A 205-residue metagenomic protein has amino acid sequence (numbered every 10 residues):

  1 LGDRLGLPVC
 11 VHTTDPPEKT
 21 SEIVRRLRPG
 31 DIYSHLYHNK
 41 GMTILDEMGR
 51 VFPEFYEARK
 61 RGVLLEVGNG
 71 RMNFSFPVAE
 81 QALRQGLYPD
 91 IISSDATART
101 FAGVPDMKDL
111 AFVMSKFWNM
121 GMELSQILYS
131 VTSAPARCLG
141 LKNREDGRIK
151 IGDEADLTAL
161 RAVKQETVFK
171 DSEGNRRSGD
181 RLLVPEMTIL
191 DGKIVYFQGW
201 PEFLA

Functional and structural regions predicted by a protein language model:
L1-G103: Active-site core of metal-dependent hydrolases
R25, L139, G147-K150, D180 (+1 more regions): Residue "hotspots" at secondary-structure boundaries inside conserved domains
E47-M72, K116-N119, S172-I194: P-loop/Walker A phosphate-binding loop and immediately adjacent motor/lid segment at beta-alpha junctions
E54-K60, E80-Q81, S115-K116, R137-L139 (+2 more regions): A general structural signal for short secondary-structure boundary/capping elements
P77-A162: His/Asp/Glu-enriched, well-ordered alpha-helical/loop segment that forms or immediately abuts the divalent-metal
D153-A205: C-terminal cap of metal-dependent C-N hydrolases
